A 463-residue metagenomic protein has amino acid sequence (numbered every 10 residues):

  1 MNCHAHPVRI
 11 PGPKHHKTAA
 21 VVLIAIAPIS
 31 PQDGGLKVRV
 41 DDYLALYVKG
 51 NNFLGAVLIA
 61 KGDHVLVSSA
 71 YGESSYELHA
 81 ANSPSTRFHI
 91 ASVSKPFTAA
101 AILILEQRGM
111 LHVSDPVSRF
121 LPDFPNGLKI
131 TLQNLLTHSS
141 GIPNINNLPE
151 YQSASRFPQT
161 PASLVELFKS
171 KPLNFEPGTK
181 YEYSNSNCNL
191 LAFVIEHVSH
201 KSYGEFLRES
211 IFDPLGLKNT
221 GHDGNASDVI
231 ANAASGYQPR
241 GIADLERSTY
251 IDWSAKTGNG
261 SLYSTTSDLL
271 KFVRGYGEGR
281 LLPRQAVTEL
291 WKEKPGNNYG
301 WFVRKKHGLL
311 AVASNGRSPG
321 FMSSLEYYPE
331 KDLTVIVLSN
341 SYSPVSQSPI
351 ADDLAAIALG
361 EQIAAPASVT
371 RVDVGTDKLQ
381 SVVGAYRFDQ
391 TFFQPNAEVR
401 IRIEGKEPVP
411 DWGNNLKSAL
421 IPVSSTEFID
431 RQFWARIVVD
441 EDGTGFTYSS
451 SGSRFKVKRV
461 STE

Functional and structural regions predicted by a protein language model:
M1-C3, I10, H16-N82, I104-H112 (+10 more regions): N-terminal leader/targeting segments and the immediately adjacent pre-domain N-terminus
Q32-S69, E196-K201, E205-E209, D213 (+1 more regions): Catalytic loop of the DD-peptidase/beta-lactamase superfamily, centered on the K-T-G motif and neighboring
G34, R87-S92, K129, P158 (+3 more regions): Short, solvent-exposed loop/helix junctions and linker helices that flank or host conserved functional motifs
R39, H89-V93, L105-E150, K169-P172 (+3 more regions): Active-site helix/loop module of the DD-peptidase/beta-lactamase fold, centered on the serine-lysine SxxK catalytic
Y43, A101, T131, S163-L164 (+4 more regions): Hydrophobic alpha-helical segments typical of transmembrane helices and their membrane-interface/capping positions
L46-A56, E77-T137, L173-S186, T257 (+1 more regions): Short active-site loop at a secondary-structure junction that contains or immediately precedes the catalytic residue(s)
A70, N146-I230, S248-Y250, S254-L270 (+1 more regions): Catalytic-site signature segments of enzymes, centered on catalytic residues
